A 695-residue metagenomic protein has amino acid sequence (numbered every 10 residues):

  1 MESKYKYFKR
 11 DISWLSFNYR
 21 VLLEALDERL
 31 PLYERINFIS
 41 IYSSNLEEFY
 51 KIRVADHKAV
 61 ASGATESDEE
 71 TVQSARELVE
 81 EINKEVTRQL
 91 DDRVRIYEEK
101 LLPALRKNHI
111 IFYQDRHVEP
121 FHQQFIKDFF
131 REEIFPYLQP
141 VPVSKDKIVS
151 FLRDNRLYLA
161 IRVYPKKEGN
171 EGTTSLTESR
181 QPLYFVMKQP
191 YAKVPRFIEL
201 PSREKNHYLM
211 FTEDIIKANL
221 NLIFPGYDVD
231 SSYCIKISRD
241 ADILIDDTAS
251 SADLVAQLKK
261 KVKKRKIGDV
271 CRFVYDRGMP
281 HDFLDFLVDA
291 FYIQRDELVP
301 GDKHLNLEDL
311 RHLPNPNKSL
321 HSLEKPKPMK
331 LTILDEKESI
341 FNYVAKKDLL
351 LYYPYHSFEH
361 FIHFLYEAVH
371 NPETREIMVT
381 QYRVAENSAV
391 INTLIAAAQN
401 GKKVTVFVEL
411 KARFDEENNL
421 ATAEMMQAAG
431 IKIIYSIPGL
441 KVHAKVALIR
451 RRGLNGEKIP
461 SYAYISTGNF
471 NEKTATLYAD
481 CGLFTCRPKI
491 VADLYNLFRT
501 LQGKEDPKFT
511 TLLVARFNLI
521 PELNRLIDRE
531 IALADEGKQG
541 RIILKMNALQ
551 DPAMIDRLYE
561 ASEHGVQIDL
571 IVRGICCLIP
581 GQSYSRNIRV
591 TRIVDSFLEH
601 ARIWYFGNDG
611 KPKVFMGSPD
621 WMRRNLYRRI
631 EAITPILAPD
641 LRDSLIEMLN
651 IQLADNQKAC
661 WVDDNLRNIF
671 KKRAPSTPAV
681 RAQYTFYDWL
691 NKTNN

Functional and structural regions predicted by a protein language model:
M1-I542, E560, H564, C576-N695: N-terminal localization/anchoring segments of enzymes in phospholipid and broader phosphate metabolism
M554: Polyanion-binding catalytic cores of nucleic-acid enzymes and NTP/SAM-utilizing transferases
Q567-I571: Hydrophobic alpha/beta core scaffold segments
